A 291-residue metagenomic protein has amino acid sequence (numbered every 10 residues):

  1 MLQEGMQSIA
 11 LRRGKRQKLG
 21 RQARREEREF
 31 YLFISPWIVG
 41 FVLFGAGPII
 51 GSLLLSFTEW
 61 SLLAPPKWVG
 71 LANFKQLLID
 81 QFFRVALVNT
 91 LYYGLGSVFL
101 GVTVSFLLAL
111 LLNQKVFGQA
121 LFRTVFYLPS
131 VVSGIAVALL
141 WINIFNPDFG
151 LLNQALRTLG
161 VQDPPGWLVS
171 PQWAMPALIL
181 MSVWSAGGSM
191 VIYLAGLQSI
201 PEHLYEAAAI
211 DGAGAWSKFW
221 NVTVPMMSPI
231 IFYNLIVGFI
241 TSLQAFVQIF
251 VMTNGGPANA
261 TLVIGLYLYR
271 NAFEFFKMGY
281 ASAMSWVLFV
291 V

Functional and structural regions predicted by a protein language model:
M1-F33, V116-Q119: Transmembrane alpha-helical segments of polytopic membrane transport and secretion proteins
E26-V291: A structural signal for multi-pass alpha-helical bundles of membrane permease subunits that mediate small-molecule
